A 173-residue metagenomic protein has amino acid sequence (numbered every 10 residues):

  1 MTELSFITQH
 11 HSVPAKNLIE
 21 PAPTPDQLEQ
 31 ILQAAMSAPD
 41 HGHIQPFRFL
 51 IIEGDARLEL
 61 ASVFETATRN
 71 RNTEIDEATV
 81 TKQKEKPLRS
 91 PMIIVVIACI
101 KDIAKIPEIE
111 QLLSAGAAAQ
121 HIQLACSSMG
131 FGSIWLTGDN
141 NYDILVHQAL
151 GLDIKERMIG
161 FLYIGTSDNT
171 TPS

Functional and structural regions predicted by a protein language model:
M1-R89: N-terminal amphipathic, basic helical "cap/leader" segment at the start of enzyme domains
E3-Q9, P14, M158-S173: C-terminal helix-cap and adjacent tail motif
A35, I94, I100, A104-Q148: Small-aliphatic-rich amphipathic alpha-helix that forms the alpha element of a beta-alpha
I51-E53, V95, Y163: Short, well-ordered beta-strand micro-motif
G54-A56, C99-K101, T166-N169: Short loop segments at secondary-structure junctions
E65-T68, Q111-L112, G151: Short, solvent-exposed amphipathic alpha-helical segments in soluble enzyme and RNA/protein-processing domains
R69, L88-K101: Acidic-glycine-rich active-site phosphate/pyrophosphate-binding loop
V146-I159: Short, electropositive alpha-helical surface patch
